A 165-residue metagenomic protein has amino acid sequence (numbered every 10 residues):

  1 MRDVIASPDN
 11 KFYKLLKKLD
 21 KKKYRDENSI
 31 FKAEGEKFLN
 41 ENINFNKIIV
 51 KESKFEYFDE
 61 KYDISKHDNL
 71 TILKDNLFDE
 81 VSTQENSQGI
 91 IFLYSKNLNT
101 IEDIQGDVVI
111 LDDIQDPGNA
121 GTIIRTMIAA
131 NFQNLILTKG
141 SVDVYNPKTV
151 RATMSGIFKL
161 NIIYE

Functional and structural regions predicted by a protein language model:
M1-Y57, S141-V142: Boundary-proximal intrinsically disordered activation/regulatory segments immediately upstream of a helical core
V4-S7, A33, N69-K74, N161-E165: Short acidic-hydrophobic, aromatic-tinged amphipathic segments that line or gate anion-handling sites
K32, I49, I91-L93, I110 (+1 more regions): Structural motif
K47, N69, Q133-L135: Residues at the starts of beta-strands that form the adenosine-phosphate
Y57-H67: Short, aromatic/basic amphipathic alpha-helical patches
D68-S95: Glycine/small-residue-rich loop that forms an oxyanion/phosphate-binding "nest" at active or ligand-binding sites
L98-E102: Short helix-loop capping/hinge motifs at secondary-structure junctions, enriched in acidic/polar residues
I104-E165: RNA substrate-binding interface of SAM-dependent RNA methyltransferases
